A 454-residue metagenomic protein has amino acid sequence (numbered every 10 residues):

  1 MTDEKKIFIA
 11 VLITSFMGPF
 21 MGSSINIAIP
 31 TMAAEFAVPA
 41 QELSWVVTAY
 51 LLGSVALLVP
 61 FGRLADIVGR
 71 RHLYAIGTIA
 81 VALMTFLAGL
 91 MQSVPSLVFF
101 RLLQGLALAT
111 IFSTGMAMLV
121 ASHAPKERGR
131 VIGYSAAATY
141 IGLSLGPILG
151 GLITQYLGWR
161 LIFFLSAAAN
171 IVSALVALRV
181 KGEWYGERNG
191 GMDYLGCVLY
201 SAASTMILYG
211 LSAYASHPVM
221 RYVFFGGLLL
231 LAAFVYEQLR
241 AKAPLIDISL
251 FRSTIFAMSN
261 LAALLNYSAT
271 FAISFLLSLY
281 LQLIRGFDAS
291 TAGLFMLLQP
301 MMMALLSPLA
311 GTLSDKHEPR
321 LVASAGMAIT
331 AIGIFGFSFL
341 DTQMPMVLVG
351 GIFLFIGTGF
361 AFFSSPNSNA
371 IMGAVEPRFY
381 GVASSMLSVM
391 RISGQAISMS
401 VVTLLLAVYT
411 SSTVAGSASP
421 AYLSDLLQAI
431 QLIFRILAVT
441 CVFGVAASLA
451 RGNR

Functional and structural regions predicted by a protein language model:
K6-F20, I25-I27, A40, A138 (+4 more regions): 12-transmembrane solute porter fold
A28-A56, S96, S290-L294: Extracellular/periplasmic helix-loop-helix junction of adjacent transmembrane segments in MFS-like secondary
V46-V47, F100, V131, S135 (+5 more regions): Hydrophobic positions within alpha-helical transmembrane segments of Major Facilitator Superfamily-type secondary
T48-G62, F112-M116, L297-A310: Central cavity-lining transmembrane alpha-helices of secondary-active solute carriers, predominantly the Major
S54, A80-A88, Q104, A169-S173 (+3 more regions): MFS 12-TM fold signature
V55-A56, F86, Y140, S144 (+5 more regions): Hydrophobic/small/kink-forming positions within alpha-helical transmembrane segments of polytopic membrane proteins
G62-L195, P377: Helix-loop-helix hairpins in multi-pass membrane proteins, especially solute transporters
Q155-A262, F295: Hydrophobic transmembrane-helix bundles of small-molecule transporters
